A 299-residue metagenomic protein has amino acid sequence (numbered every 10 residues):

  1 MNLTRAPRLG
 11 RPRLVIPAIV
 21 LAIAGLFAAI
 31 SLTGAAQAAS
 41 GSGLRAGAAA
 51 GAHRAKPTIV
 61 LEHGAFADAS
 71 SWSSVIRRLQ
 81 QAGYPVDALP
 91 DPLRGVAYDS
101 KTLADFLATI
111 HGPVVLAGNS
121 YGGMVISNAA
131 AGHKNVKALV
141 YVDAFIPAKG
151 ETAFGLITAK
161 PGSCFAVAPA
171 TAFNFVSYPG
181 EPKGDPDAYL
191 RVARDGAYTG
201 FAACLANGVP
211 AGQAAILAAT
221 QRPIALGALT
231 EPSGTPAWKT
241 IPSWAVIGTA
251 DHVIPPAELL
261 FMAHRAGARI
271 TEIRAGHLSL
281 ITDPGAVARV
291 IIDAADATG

Functional and structural regions predicted by a protein language model:
N2-A39: Secretory targeting and sorting signals
A28-H53, G299: C-terminal region of N-terminal signal peptides and the immediate post-cleavage residues of exported proteins
G51-G112: Active-site catalytic motif of lipid deacylating hydrolases and related acyltransferases
A117-G118, G122-I126: Gly/Ala-rich beta-loop-alpha elbow adjacent to hydrolase catalytic centers
N135-V136, Y141-D185, A225, M262: Flexible "cap/lid" loop of the alpha/beta hydrolase fold
A245-I247: Short beta-strand/loop motif that positions the catalytic acidic residue of the alpha/beta-hydrolase fold
T249-R274, I281: Conserved loop-alpha-helix segment in the C-terminal half of the alpha/beta-hydrolase fold that carries the catalytic
R269-G299: Catalytic active-site module of serine/aspartate enzymes centered on a nucleophile-bearing elbow/loop
